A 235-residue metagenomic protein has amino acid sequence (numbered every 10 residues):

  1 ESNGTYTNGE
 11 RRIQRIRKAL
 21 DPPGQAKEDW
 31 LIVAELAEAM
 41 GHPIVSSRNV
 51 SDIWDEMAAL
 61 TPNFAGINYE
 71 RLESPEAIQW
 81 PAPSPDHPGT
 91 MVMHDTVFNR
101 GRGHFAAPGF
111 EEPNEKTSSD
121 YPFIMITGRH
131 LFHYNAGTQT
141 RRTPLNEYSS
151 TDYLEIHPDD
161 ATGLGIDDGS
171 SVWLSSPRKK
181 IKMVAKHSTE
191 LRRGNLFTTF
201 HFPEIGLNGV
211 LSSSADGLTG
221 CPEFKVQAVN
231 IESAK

Functional and structural regions predicted by a protein language model:
E1, M40, P83, M125 (+1 more regions): Catalytic alpha/large subunits of respiratory electron-transfer oxidoreductases, centered on bis-MGD molybdoenzymes
E1-I16: Flexible glycine/proline-rich, aromatic-decorated loop/lid segments
N3-T7, G137, K186: Short acidic, glycine/serine/threonine-rich loops at helix termini
N8-R11, T140-R142, F200: Short secondary-structure boundary/capping segments
R12, H104-A106, P122-I124, V184 (+2 more regions): Generic structural signal for residues positioned in beta-strands
R17-I78, T143-E155, D159-K235: Long, contiguous, secondary-structure-rich segments that constitute the structural scaffold of globular domains
V50-P144: Long, low-complexity segments enriched in small/aliphatic residues
